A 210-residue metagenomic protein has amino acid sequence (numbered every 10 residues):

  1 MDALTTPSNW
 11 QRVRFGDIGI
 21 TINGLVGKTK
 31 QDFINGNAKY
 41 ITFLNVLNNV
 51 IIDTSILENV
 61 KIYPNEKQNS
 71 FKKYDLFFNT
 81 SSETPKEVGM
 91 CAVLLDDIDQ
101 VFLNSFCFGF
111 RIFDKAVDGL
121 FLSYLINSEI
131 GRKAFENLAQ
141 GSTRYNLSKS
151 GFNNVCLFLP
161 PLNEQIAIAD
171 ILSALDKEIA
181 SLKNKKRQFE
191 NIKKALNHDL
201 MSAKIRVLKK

Functional and structural regions predicted by a protein language model:
M1-L4, I168-I179: Hydrophobic structural patches
M1-R12, S181-K210: Short amphipathic coiled-coil heptad-repeat segments
M1-V26, N154, L159-L162, K185: Non-catalytic DNA-recognition/assembly elements of restriction-modification systems
D2-A3, N59-I62, F108-D114, N154-L159: Short, well-ordered beta-strand elements within core beta-sheets of diverse protein domains
V13-G16, L44, S150, A203: Structural detector for helix-capping/boundary residues
G16-K30, L44-L76: Sequence-specific dsDNA recognition surfaces
V26-T29, Q100-F108, V117-D118, R132 (+1 more regions): A short glycine-rich beta-alpha junction/loop motif
T42-F43, Y63-N127: A short beta-sheet element
